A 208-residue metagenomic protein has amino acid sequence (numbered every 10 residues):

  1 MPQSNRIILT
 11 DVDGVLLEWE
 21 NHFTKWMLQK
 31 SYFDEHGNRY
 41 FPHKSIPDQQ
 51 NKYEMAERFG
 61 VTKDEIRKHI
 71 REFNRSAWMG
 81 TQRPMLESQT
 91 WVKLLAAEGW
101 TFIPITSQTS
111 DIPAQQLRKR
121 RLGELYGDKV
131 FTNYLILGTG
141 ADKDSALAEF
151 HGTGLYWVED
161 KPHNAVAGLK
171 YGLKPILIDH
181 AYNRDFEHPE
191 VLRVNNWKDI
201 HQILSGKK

Functional and structural regions predicted by a protein language model:
M1-K63: Active-site neighborhood of HAD-like aspartate-dependent phosphohydrolases
R6, T132, L155, V191: Conserved acidic residues
R58-R75, G99-F102, Y126-K129: Short, basic/glycine-rich phosphate-binding loops at helix/coil junctions that contact nucleotide phosphates
W78-P84, S88-L122: Substrate-recognition element of Asp-dependent hydrolases with the DxDx(T/V) motif
I103-S110, K119, L125-K143: A short, structured active-site edge motif that brings together acidic residues
Y134-T139, V191-D199: Short acidic-hydrophobic, aromatic-tinged amphipathic segments that line or gate anion-handling sites
D142-G168: Conserved Lys-Pro-Asp/Glu-containing loop-to-beta segment of HAD-superfamily phosphomonoesterases, centered on
V158-N195: Acidic, Mg2+-coordinating phosphoryl-transfer loop and its flanking beta/alpha structural elements, shared across
